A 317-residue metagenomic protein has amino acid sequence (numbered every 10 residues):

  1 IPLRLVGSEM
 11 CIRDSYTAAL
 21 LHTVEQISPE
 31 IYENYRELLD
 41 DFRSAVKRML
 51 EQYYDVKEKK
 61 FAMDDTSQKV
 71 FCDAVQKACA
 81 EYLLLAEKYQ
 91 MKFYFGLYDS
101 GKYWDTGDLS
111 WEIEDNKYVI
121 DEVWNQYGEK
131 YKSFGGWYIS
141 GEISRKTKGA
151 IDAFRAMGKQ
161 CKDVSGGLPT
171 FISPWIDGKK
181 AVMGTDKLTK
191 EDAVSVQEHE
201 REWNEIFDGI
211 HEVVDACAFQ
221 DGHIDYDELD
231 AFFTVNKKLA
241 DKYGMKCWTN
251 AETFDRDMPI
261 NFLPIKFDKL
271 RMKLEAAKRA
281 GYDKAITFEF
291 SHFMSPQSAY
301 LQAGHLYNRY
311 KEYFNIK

Functional and structural regions predicted by a protein language model:
I1-G7, C11-D14: Single conserved hydrophobic/aromatic residue that forms the stacking wall/gate of nucleotide- or nucleobase-binding
R13-H22, A218-D227, G244-K317: Substrate-binding cleft of secreted/luminal carbohydrate-active enzymes
I27-K77, Y131-S133, E200, N308-I316: Aromatic- and acidic-residue-enriched carbohydrate-binding clefts of CAZyme catalytic domains
P29-D41, E58-F71, W104-I113, A181-H199 (+2 more regions): Short, flexible/disordered intra-domain loops and linkers
S67, F71-Y89, D108-G136, Q160 (+2 more regions): An active-site-proximal structural segment forming one wall of the substrate-binding cleft that immediately precedes
M91-D115, G135-E142, T147, F154-H199 (+3 more regions): Aromatic-lined carbohydrate-recognition surfaces of secreted/lumenal glycan-active proteins
I151-R155, H199-R201, D230-V235, L263-L270: Charged helix-capping and loop-helix junction motifs
G167, H211-A216, G281-Y282: Glycine-enriched alpha-helix->loop->beta-strand junction motifs that scaffold or abut catalytic
